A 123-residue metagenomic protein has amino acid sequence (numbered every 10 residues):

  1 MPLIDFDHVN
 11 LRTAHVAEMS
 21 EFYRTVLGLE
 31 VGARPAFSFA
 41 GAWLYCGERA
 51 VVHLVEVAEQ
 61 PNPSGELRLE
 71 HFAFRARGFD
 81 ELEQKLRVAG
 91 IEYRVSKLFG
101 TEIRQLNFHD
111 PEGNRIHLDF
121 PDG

Functional and structural regions predicted by a protein language model:
M1-P2, E83, V88-G123: Vicinal oxygen chelate
F6-A14, A42-Y45, N62-K85, Q105-H109: Vicinal oxygen chelate
N10-V51: Core segments of cupin and vicinal oxygen chelate
E18-E21, T25, D80-V88, E92: Replace "anionic and nucleotidyl ligands
A33-A36, E70, K97-L98: Short beta-strand
F37, G47, R77-F79, F99-T101 (+1 more regions): A short, compositionally biased micro-patch
A50, A58-Q60: Active-site/binding-pocket entry motifs
